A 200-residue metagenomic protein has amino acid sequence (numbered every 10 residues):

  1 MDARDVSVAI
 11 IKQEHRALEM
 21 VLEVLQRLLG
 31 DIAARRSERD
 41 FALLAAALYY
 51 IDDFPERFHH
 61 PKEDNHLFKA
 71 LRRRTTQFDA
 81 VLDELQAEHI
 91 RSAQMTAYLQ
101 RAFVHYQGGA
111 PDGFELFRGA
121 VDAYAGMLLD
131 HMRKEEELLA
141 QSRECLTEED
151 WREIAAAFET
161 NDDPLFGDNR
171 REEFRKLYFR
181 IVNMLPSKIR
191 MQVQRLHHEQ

Functional and structural regions predicted by a protein language model:
M1-Q200: Small-residue-biased structural context
